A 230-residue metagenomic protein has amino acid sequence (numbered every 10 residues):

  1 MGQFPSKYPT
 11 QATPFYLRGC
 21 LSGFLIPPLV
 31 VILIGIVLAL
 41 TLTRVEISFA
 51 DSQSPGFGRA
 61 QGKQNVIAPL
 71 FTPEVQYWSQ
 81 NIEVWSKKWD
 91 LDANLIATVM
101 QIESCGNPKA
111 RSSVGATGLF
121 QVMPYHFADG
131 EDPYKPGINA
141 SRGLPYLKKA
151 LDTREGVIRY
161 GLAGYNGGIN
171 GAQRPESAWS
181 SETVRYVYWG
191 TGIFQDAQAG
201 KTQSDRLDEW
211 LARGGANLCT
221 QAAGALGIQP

Functional and structural regions predicted by a protein language model:
G2-I67, S204-P230: An acidic, Gly/Ser/Thr/Pro-rich helix-cap/linker signature
T41, F49-G106, P136-L144, G200-Q203: Export/targeting segments at the very N-terminus of extracytoplasmic proteins
E83, K87-K88, Q101-C105, P124 (+3 more regions): Sec-exported extracytoplasmic/periplasmic mature domains
D92-T98, T117, V157-A163: Alpha-helical scaffolds flanking conserved acidic
S104-G118, E176-S177: Short amphipathic alpha-helical segments at helix boundaries and their inter-helical linkers
R111-E131, N139-P145, Y186-G190: Substrate-binding/active-site groove segments that recognize and process beta-1,4-linked N-acetyl-hexosamine
H126, I138, G161-L211: Catalytic and substrate-binding regions of cell-wall glycan-acting enzymes that process beta-1,4-linked
